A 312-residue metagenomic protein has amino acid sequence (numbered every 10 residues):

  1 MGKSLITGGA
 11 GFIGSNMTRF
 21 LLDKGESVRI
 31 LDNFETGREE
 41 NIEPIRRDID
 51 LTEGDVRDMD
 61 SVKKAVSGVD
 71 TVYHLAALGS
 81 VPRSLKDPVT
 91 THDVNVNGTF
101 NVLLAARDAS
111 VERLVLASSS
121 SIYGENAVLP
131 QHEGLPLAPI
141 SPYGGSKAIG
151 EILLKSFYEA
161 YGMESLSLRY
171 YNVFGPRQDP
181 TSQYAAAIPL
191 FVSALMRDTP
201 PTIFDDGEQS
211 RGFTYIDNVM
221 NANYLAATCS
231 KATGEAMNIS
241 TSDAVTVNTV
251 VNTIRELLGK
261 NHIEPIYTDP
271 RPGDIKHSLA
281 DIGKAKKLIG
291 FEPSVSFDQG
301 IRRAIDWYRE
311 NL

Functional and structural regions predicted by a protein language model:
M1-V173, P293, R303, W307 (+1 more regions): N-terminal Rossmann-like NAD(P)+-binding domain of SDR-like oxidoreductases, especially those catalyzing
E35, I188-P189, M220-Y224: Short alpha-helix within the catalytic core of nucleotide-sugar-dependent glycosyltransferases
G54, M196-L312: C-terminal substrate-binding subdomain of Rossmann-fold SDR/epimerase-dehydratase oxidoreductases
N101, Q178-D179, Q209-R211: Heptad-repeat alpha-helical coiled-coil signaling segments
I149, L153, F157, A187 (+3 more regions): Hydrophobic alpha-helix immediately C-terminal to the catalytic Tyr-X-X-X-Lys motif of short-chain
G175-R177, P272: Short beta-strand->alpha-helix junction loop in the catalytic core of nucleotide-activated group-transfer enzymes
P180, Y184-A187: Conserved catalytic loops of nucleotide-sugar-dependent glycosyltransferases that act on lipid-linked
